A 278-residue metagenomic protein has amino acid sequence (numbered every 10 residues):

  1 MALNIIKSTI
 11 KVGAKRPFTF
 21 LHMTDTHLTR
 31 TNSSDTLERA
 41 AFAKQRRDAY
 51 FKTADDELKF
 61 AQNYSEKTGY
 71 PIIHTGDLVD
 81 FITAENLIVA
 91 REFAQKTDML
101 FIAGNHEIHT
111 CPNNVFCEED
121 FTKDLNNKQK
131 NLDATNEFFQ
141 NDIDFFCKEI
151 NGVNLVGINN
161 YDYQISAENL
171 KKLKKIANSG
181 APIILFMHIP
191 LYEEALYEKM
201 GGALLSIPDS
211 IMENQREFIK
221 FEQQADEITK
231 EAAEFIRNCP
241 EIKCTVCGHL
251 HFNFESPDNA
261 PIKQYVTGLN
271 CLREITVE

Functional and structural regions predicted by a protein language model:
M1-L87: N-terminal active-site segment of His-dependent metallophosphoesterases
I6-V12, T83-P182, S210-M212, E255-V277: Extended active-site neighborhood of metal-dependent phosphoesterases/phosphodiesterases
G13-R39, E107-T110, F186-L205: Short, solvent-exposed beta-strand-terminating loops
T24-D56, T110-E137, E217-F221: Acidic/histidine-rich helix-loop elements that form or flank divalent-metal/phosphate-binding sites at the catalytic
D25, G76-D77, G104-N105, H188 (+1 more regions): Active-site glycine-centered loops adjacent to acidic/histidine catalytic or metal-binding residues that shape
R47-F51, G76-D80, N159-Q164, F218-Q223: The substrate-binding groove and active-site-proximal loops of carbohydrate-active enzymes, especially glycoside
F60-P71, N154, Y163-D258: His/acidic metal-ligating clusters that form di-metal
